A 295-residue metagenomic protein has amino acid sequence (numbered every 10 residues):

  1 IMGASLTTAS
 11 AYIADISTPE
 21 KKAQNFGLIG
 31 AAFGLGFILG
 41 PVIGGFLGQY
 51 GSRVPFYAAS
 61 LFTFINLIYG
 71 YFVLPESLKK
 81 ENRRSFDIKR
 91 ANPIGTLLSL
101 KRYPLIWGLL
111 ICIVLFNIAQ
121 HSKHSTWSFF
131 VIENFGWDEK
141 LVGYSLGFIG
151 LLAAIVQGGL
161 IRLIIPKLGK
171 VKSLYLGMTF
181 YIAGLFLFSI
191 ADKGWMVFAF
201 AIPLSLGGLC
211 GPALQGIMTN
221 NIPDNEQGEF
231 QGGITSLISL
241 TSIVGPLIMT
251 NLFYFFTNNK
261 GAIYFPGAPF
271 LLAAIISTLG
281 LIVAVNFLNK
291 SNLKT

Functional and structural regions predicted by a protein language model:
I1-G34: Cytoplasmic helix-loop-helix junction between adjacent transmembrane helices in 12-TM secondary transporters
I29-F72: Helix-loop-helix hairpin linking two adjacent transmembrane segments in secondary transporters
G48-L61, N251-S277: A membrane-interface helix-boundary motif in multi-pass transporters
L67-V73, L271-T295: Multi-pass alpha-helical transporter architecture, strongest for 12-TM Major Facilitator/SLC carriers used
P75-C112, E133-N134: Juxtamembrane intracellular "pre-TM" segments in multi-pass secondary transporters
S125-V142: Short amphipathic helix-loop junctions that connect adjacent transmembrane helices in Major Facilitator Superfamily/SLC
V156-K170: Helix-to-loop junctions at the C-terminal end of transmembrane segments in multipass secondary transporters
V171-L214: C-terminal transmembrane helical hairpin of 12-TM major facilitator-type secondary transporters
